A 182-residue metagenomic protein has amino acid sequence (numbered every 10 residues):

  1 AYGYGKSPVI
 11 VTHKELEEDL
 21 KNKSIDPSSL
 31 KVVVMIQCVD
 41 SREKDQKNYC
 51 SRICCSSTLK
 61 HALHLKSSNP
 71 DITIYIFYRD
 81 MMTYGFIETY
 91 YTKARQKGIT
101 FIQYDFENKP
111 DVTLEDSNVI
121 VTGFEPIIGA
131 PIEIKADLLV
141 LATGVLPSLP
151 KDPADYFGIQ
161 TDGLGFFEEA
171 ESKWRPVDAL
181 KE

Functional and structural regions predicted by a protein language model:
A1-E182: Residues forming the flavin
